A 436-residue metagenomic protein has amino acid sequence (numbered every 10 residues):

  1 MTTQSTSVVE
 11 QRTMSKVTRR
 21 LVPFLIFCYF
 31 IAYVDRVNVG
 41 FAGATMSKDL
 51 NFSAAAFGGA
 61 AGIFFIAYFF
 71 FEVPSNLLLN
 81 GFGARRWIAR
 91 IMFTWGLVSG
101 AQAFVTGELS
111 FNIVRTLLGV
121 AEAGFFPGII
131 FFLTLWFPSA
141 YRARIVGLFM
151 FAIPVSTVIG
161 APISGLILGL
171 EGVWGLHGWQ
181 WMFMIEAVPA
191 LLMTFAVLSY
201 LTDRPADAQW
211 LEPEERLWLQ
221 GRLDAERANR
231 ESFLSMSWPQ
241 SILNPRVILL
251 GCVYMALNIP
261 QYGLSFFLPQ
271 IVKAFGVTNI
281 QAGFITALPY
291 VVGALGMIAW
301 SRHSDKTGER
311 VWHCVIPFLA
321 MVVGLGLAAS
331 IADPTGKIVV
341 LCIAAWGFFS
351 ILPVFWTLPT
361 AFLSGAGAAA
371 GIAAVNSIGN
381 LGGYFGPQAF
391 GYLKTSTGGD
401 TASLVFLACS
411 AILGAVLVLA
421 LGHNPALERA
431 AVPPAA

Functional and structural regions predicted by a protein language model:
V39-G40, P239-M297, S301, L352 (+2 more regions): Extracytoplasmic gate region of multi-pass secondary transporters
N51, G83, F104-S110, A121 (+3 more regions): Helix-breaking motifs and short loop linkers at transmembrane-helix boundaries and internal kinks in secondary membrane
F70-L109: Conserved MFS/SLC helix-loop-helix module at the cytosolic interface between two early adjacent transmembrane helices
F71-G83, G296-E309, K394: Helix-to-loop junctions at the C-terminal end of transmembrane segments in multipass secondary transporters
G81-M92, D305-F318: Cytoplasmic membrane-interface "Motif A"-like loop-to-helix N-cap segments of 12-TM Major Facilitator Superfamily
V114-F151: Cytoplasmic helix-loop-helix junction between adjacent transmembrane helices in 12-TM secondary transporters
I145-L168, P189-A190, N376-G386: Glycine-rich segments within core transmembrane alpha-helices of 12-TM secondary carriers
G308-L358: C-terminal transmembrane helical hairpin of 12-TM major facilitator-type secondary transporters
